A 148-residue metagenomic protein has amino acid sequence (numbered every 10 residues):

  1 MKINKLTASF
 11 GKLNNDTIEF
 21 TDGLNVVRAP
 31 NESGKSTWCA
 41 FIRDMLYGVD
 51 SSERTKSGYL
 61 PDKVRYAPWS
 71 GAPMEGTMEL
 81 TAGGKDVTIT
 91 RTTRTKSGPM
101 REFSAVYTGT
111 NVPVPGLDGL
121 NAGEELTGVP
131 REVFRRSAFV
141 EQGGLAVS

Functional and structural regions predicted by a protein language model:
M1-E124, F134-R135: Extreme N-terminal "head/tail" segments of very large remodeling/mechanoenzyme assemblies
V26, V140-S148: Extended, Lys/Glu-rich alpha-helical coiled-coil stalks
T127: Glycine-rich loop/turn
